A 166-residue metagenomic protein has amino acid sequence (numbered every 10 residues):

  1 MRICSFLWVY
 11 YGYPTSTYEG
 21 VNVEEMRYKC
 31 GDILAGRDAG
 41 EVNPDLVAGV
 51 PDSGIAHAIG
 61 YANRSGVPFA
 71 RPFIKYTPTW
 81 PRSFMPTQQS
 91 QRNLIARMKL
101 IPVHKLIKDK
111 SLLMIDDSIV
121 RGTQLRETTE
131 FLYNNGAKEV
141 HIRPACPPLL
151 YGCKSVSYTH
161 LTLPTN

Functional and structural regions predicted by a protein language model:
M1-N43, M85-Q91: Active-site-facing substrate-recognition patch
V23-R27, I33-N63, P68-I74: Phosphate-binding active sites in nucleotide-utilizing proteins
A39-P44, N63-A70, H104-K110, E130-E139: Secondary-structure transition/capping motifs at alpha-helix termini and the adjoining loop/turn into the next element
V47, G54-Y61, F69, S111-L132: Extended, hydrophobic alpha-helical segments in both membrane/secreted and soluble proteins
G54-A58, Y76-S83, V120-T123, P147-G152: Flexible loop/turn segments at secondary-structure boundaries
G66-L112, L150-C153: Short, glycine/charge-rich flexible loops or terminal/linker lids adjacent to PRPP-binding catalytic cores
I142-P144: Short beta-strand-centered segment that lines the nucleotide-binding/catalytic pocket of NTP-utilizing
T159-T165: Conserved small/polar residues in nucleotide/adenosyl-binding loops
